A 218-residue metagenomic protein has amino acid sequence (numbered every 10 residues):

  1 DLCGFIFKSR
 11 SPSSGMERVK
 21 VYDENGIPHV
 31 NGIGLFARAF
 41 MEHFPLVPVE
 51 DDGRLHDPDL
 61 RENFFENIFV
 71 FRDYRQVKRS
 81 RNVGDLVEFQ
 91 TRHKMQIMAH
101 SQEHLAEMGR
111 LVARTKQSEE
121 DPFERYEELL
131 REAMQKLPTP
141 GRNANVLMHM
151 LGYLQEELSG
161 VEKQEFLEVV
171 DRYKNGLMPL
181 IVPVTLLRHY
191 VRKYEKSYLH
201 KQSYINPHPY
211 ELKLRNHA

Functional and structural regions predicted by a protein language model:
D1-K78: Internal, conserved structured core segments that host functional sites
H43-A218: Acidic, Ser/Pro/Thr-rich low-complexity regulatory regions and the short amphipathic helical interaction modules they
